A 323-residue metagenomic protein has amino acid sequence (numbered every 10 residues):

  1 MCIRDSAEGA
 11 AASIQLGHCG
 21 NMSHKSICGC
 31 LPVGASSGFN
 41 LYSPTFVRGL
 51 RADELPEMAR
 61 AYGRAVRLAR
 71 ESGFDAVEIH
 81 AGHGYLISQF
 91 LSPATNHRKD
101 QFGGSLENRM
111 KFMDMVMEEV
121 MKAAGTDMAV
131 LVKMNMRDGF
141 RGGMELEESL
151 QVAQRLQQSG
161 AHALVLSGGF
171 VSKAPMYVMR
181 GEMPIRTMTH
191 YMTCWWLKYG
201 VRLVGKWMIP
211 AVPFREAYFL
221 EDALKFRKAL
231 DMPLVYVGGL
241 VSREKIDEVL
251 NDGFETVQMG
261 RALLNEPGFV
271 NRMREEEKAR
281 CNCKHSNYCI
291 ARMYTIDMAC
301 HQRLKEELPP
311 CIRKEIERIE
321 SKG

Functional and structural regions predicted by a protein language model:
M1-G323: Flavin-dependent oxidoreductase catalytic cores
